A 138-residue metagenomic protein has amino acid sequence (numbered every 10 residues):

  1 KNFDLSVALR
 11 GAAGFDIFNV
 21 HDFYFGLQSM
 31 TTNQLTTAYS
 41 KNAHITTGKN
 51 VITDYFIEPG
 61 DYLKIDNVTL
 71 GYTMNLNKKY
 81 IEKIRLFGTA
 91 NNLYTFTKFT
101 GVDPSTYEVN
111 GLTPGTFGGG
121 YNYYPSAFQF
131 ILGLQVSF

Functional and structural regions predicted by a protein language model:
K1, I65-L70, F128-L134: Hydrophobic, lipid-facing positions within transmembrane beta-strands of outer-membrane proteins
N2-L5, N77-K78: Repeated loop/turn-to-beta-strand initiation elements of outer-membrane beta-barrel proteins
F3, G11-G14, G71, G115-G119 (+1 more regions): Glycine-centered flexibility motif
L5-V7, E82-G88, L132: Transmembrane beta-strands of outer-membrane beta-barrel proteins
S6-A8, F15-I17, T97: Short helix/loop capping segments that flank catalytic or ligand/cofactor-binding pockets
A8, G71-N75, Q135-S137: Transmembrane beta-barrel domains of outer membrane proteins
A12-L93: Extracytoplasmic gating/loop element in the C-terminal half of outer-membrane beta-barrel translocons and assembly
G48-I52, T97-F138: C-terminal beta-signal and terminal closure region of outer-membrane beta-barrel proteins
